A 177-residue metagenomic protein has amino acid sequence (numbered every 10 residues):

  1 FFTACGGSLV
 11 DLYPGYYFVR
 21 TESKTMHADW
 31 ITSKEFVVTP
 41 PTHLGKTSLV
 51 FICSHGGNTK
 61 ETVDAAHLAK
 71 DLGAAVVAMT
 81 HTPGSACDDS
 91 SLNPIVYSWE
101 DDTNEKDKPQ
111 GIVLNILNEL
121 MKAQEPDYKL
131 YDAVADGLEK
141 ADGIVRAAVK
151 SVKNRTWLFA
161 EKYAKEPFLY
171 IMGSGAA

Functional and structural regions predicted by a protein language model:
F1-Y131, S174: Glycine-rich phosphate-binding loops that contact phosphosugars or nucleotide phosphates
I116, V149-K153, Y170, A177: Structured N-terminal alpha/beta-domain signature that marks small ligand/cofactor-binding or signaling modules
E119-E161: Internal, active-site/partner-interface "lid" segment
F159, Y163-A177: Acidic catalytic cores of enzymes that act on phosphate-bearing nucleotides/polynucleotides
